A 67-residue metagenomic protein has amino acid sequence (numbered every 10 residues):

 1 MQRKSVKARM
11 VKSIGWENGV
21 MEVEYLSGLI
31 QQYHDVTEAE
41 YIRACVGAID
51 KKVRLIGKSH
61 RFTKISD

Functional and structural regions predicted by a protein language model:
M1-E22, L26-D67: Motif-centric detector for short Cys/His coordination patterns
